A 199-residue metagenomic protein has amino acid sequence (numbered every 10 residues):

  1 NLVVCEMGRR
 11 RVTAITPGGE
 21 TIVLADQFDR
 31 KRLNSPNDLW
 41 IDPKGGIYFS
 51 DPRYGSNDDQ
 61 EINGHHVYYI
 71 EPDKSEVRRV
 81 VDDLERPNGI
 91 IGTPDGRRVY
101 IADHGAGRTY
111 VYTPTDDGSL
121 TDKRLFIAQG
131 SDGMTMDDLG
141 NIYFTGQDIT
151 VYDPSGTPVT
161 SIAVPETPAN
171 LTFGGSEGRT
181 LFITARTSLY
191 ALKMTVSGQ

Functional and structural regions predicted by a protein language model:
N1-Q199: Sequence-structural signature of mature extracellular/luminal beta-sheet repeat domains, prominently beta-propellers
